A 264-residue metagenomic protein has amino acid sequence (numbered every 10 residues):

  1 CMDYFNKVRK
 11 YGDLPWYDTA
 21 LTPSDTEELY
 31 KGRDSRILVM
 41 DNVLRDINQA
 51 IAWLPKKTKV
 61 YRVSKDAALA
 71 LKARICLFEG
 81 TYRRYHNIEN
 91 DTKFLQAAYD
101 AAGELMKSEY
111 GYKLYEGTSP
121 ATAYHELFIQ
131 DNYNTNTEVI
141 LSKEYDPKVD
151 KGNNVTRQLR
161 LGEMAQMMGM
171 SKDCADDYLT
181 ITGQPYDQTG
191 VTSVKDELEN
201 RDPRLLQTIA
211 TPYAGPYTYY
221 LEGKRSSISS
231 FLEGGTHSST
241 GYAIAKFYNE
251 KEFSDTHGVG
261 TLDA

Functional and structural regions predicted by a protein language model:
M2-S64, C76-K93, A245-A264: Aromatic-anchored glycine-rich loop motif in surface-exposed flexible loops
M40, I47-Q49, R62-L69, R74-G235: An aromatic- and glycine-enriched ligand-binding surface/loop that stacks and positions planar moieties
